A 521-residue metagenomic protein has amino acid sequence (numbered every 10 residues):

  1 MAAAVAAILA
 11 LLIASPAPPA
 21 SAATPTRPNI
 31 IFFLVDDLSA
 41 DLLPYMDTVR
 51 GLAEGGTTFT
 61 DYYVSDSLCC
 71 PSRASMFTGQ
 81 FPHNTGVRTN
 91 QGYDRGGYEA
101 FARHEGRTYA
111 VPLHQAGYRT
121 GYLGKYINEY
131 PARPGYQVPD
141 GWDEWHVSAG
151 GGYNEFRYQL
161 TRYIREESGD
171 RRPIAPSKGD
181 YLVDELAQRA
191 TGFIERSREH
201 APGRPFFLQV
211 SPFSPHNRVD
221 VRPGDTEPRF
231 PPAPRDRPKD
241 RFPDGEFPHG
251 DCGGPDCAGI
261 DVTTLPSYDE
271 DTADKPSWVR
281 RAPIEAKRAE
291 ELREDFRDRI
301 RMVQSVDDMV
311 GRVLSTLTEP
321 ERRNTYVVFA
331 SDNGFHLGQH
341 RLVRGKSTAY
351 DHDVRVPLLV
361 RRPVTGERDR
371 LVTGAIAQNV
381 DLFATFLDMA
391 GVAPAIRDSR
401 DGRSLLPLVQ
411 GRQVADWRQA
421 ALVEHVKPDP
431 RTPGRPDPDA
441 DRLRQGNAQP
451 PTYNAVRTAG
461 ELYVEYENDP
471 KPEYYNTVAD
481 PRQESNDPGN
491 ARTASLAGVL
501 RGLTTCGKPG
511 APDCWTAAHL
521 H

Functional and structural regions predicted by a protein language model:
M1-A22: Secretory targeting and sorting signals
T26-I31, G55-T60, P71, N84 (+6 more regions): Loop/turn elements at helix/coil->beta-strand transitions in domains of secreted/extracellular proteins
T26-P28, V35, D271, S277-E294 (+5 more regions): Long, internal low-complexity/basic segments
I30, D36, L113, K125 (+9 more regions): A short aromatic-rich beta-strand->coil structural motif
F32-F33, S39-G121, A132, G150 (+1 more regions): Active-site segment of extracytoplasmic enzymes that catalyze sulfate/phosphate-ester chemistry
A40-D41, G150-Y181, E195-R204, Q209-I376 (+1 more regions): Active-site-proximal cap/lid insertion segments
Y45-M46, T58-F81, R88, Y122-P134 (+7 more regions): Short, solvent-exposed turn/loop segments enriched in Gly/Ser/Thr/Pro and often Arg
D143-G152, N333-Q339, V380-F383, L387-E473 (+3 more regions): C-terminal cap/loop subdomain of S1 sulfatases and analogous C-terminal strand-loop tails that border
